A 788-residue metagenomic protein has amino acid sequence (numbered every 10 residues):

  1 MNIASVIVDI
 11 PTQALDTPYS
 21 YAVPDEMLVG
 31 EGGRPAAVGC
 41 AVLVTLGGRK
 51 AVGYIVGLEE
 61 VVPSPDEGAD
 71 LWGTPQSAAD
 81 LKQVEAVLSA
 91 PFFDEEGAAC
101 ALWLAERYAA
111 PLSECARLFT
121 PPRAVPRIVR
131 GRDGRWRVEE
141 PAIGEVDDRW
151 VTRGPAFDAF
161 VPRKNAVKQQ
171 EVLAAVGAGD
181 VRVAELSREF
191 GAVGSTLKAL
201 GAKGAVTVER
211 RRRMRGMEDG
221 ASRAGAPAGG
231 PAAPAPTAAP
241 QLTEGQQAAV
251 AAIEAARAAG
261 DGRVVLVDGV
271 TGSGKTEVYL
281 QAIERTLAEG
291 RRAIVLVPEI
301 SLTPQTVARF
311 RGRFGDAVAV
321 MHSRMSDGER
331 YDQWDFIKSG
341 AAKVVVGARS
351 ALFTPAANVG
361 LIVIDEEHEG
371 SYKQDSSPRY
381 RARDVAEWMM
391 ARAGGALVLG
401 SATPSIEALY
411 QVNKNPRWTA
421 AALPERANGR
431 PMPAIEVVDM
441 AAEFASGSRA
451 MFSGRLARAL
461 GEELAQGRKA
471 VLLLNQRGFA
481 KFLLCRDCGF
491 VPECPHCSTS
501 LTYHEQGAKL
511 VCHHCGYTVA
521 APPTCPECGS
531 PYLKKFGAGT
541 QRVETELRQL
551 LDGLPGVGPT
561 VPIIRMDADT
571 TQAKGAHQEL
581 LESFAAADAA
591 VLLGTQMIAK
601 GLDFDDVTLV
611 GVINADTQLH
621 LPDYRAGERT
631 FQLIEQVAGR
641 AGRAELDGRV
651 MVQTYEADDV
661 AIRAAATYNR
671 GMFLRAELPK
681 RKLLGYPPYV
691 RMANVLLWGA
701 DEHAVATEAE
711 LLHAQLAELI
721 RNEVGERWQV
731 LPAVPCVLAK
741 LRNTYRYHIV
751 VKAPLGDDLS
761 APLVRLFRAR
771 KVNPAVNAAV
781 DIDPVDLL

Functional and structural regions predicted by a protein language model:
M1-S401, A408-L409, N413-R430, L464-A465 (+4 more regions): Accessory, non-ATPase domains that flank or precede helicase/AAA+ motor cores in DNA-metabolism machines
Y21, V437-V438, M451-L456, L712 (+1 more regions): Short intrinsically disordered coil segments
A233-T243, Q247-A251, D261-A706, E718 (+4 more regions): Inter-lobe coupling/hinge segments of SF2-like helicase ATPases
R670, A706-L731: Short amphipathic alpha-helix segments
Q729-V737, D783: Solvent-exposed beta-strand/loop surfaces of large extracellular or lumenal domains
R742-T744: C-terminal effector/interaction modules appended to NTPase cores
